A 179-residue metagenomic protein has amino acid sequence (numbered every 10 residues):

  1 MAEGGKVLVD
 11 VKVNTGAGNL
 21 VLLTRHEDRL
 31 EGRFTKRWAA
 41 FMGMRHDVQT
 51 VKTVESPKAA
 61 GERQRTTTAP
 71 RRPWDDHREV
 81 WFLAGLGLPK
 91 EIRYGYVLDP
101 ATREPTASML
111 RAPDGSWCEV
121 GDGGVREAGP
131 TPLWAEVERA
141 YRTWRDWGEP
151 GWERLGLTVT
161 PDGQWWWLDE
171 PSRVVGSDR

Functional and structural regions predicted by a protein language model:
E3-T102: Class I SAM-binding transferase module
P57, P70-P73, P89, P100 (+6 more regions): Proline-rich intrinsically disordered, low-complexity coils
E79-A135: C-terminal terminal segments
R111-R179: C-terminal target-recognition/interaction regions appended to catalytic cores
